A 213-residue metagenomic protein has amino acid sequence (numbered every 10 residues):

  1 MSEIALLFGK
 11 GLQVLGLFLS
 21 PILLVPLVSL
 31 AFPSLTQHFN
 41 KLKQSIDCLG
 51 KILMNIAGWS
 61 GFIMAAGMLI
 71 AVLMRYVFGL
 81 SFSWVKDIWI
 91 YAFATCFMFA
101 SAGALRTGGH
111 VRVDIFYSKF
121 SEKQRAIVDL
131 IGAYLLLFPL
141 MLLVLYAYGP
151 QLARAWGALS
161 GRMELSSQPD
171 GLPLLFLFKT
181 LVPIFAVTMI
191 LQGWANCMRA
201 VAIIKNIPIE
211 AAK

Functional and structural regions predicted by a protein language model:
M1-K213: Alpha-helical transmembrane segments and membrane-interface helix-loop junctions in multi-pass membrane proteins
